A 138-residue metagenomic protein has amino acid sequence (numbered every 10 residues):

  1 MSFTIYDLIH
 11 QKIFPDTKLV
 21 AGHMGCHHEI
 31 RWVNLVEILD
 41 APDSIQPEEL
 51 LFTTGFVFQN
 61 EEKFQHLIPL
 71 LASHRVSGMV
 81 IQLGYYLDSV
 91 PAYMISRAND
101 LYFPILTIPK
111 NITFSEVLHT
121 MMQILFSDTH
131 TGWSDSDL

Functional and structural regions predicted by a protein language model:
M1-L138: Alpha-helical/coil-rich non-catalytic "connector" segments in signaling and regulatory proteins
